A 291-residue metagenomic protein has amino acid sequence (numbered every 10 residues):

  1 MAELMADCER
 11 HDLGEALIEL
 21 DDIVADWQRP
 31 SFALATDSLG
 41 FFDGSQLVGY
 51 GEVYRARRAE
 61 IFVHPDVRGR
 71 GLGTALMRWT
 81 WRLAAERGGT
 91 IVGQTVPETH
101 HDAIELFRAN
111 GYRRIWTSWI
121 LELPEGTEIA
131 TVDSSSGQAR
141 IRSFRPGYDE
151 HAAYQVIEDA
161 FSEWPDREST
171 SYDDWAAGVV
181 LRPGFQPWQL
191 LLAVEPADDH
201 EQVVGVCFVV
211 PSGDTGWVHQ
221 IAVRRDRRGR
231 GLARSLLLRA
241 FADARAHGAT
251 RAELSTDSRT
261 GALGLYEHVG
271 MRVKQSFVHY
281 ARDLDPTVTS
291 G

Functional and structural regions predicted by a protein language model:
M1-A25, D133-E168, S290-G291: Short amphipathic alpha-helix that is part of the acyltransferase structural core
M5-R87, V96-E98, V204-G216, R224: Conserved donor-binding loop and adjoining core beta-sheet/short helix segment in diverse acyl/aminoacyl transferases
F42-G44, L123, V194-P196: Active-site beta-strand termini and strand-to-loop segments that position acidic
G49, W116-T117, V204-G205, A233 (+1 more regions): A structural microfeature
Y54-A139, V278-R282: Acyl-donor-binding surface of acyltransferase catalytic domains
G69-L83, V223, G229-A246, G264-H268: Conserved acetyl-CoA-binding loop-helix of GNAT-fold acetyltransferases
R108-A130, L238-R245, A249-G291: Active-site/acyl-donor-binding loops of N-acyltransferases
S162-T215, I221, R225, R234-L237: Phosphate-binding active sites in nucleotide-utilizing proteins
